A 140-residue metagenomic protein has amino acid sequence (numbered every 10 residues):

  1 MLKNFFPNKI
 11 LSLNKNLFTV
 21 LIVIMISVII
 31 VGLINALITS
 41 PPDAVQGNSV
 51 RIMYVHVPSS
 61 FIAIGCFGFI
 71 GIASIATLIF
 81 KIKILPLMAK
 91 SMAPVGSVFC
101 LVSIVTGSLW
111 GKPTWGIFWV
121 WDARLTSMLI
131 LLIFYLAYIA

Functional and structural regions predicted by a protein language model:
L2-K9, K15-P41, G47-N48, M53-W115 (+1 more regions): Hydrophobic cores of alpha-helical transmembrane segments in multi-pass integral membrane proteins
